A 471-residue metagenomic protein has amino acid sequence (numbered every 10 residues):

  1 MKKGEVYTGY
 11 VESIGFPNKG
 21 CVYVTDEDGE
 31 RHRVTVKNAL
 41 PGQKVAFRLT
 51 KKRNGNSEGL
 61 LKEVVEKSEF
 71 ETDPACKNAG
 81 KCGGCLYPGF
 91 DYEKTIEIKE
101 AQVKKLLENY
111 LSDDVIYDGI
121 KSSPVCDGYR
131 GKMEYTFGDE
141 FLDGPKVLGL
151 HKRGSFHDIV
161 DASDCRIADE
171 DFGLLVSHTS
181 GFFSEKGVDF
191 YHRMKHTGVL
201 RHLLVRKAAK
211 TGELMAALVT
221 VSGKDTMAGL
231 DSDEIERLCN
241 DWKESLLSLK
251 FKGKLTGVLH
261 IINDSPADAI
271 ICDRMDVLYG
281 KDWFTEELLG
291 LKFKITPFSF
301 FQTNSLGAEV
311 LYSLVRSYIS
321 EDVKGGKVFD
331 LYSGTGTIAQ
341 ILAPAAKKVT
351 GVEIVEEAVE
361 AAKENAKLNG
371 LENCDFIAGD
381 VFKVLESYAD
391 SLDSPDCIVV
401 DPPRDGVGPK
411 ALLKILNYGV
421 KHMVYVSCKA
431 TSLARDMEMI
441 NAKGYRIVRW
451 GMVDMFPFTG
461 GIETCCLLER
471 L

Functional and structural regions predicted by a protein language model:
M1-P74, N78, R153, D375 (+1 more regions): Terminal RNA-binding accessory module
K2-K3, Y10-F16, K224-L471: Rossmann-like S-adenosyl-L-methionine
G20-D26, G149-K152, A217-V219, A362: Short, acidic/hydrophobic/Gly-rich beta-strand patch recurrent on exposed beta strands that often constitutes part
G42, A168, N304: Short, conserved phosphate/pyrophosphate- and ester-handling motifs at nucleotide-, phospho-/glycolipid
K62-P74, G80-F190, K210: Extended interfacial segments that mediate partner engagement and assembly in macromolecular machines
G119-C126, R193, H202, M452-M455: Short, solvent-exposed loop/turn elements at beta->coil junctions and helix N-caps that rim active or binding pockets
H157-R201, S222-L259, P266: Internal alpha/beta scaffold segment
R206-A208: Structural signature of eukaryotic scaffold interfaces centered on beta-propeller domains
